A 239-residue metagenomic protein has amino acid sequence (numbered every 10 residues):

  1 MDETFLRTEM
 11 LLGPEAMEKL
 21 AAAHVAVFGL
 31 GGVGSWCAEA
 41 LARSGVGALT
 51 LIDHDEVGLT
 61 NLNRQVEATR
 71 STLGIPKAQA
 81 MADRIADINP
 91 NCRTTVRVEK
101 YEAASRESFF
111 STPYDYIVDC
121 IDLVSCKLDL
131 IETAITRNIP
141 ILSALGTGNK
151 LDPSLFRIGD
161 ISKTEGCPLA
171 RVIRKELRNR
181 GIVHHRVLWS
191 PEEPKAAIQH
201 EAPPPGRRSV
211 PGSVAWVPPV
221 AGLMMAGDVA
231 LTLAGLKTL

Functional and structural regions predicted by a protein language model:
M1-A26: N-terminal charged helix/coil linker that caps or initiates catalytic domains
V27-G29, I52: Conserved N-terminal Rossmann-fold NAD(P)-binding element of oxidoreductases
V33: Hydrophobic/small residue at the entry helix of a nucleotide-binding pocket
V46-N89: Glycine-rich phosphate-binding loop and adjoining beta1-alpha1-beta2 segment of Rossmann-like nucleotide-binding folds
R97-R106: Conserved SAM/SAH-binding loop
F110-Y114, I121-C126, T136, I141 (+3 more regions): Glycine-rich phosphate/adenylate-binding loop
